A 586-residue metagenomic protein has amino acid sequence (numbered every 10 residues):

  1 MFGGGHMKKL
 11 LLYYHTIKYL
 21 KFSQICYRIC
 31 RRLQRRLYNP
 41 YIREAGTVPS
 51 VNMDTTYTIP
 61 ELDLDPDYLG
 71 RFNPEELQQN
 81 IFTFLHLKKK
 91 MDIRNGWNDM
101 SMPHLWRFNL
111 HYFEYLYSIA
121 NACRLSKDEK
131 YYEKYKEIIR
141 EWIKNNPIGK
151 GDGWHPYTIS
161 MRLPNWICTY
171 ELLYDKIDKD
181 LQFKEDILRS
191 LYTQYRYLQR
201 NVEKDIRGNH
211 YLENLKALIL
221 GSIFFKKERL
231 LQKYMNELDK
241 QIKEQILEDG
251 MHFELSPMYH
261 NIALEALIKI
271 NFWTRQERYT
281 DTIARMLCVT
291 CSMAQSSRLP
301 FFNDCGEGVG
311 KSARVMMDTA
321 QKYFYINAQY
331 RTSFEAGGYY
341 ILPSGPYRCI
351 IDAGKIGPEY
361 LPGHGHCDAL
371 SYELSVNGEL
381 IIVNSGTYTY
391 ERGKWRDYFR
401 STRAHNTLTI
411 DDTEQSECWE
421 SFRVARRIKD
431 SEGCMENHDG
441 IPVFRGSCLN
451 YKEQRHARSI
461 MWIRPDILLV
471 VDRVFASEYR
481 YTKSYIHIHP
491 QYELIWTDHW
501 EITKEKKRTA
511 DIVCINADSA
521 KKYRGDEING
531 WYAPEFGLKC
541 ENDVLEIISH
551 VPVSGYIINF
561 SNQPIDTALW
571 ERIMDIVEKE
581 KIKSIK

Functional and structural regions predicted by a protein language model:
G3, M7, T16, S160 (+2 more regions): CBM-like, beta-strand-rich accessory domains located in the C-terminal region of large, secreted polysaccharide-active
M7-K89: Extreme N-terminal leader/anchor segments
C30, Q34-L37, Y41-P60, S126 (+3 more regions): Acidic/polar, glycine-enriched structural segments that form the non-catalytic walls/loops of the carbohydrate-binding
G46-E75, K90-R124, R207-I223: Long, acidic, intrinsically disordered low-complexity segments
E76, L238-D239, I326, F334-A336 (+6 more regions): Residues that act as N-cap/strand-start positions at coil-to-secondary-structure junctions
H104-I283: Aromatic-lined, polymer-binding surfaces characteristic of secreted/periplasmic polysaccharide-degrading enzymes
H111, N214, G338, D368-L370 (+2 more regions): Residues that flank catalytic or metal-binding motifs in active/ligand-binding sites
L247, M251-V383, T387, G433-V443 (+4 more regions): Carbohydrate-active enzyme catalytic cores, enriched for enzymes that act on polyanionic acidic polysaccharides
